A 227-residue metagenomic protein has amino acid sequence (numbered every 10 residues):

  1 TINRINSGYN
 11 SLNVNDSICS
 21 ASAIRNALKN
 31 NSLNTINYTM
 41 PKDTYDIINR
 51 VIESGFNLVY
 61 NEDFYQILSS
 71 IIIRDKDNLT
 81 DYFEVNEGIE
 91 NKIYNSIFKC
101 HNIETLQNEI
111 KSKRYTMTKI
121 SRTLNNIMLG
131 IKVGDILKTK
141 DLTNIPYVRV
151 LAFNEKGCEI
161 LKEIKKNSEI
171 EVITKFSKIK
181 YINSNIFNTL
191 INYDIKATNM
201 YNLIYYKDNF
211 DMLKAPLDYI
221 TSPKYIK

Functional and structural regions predicted by a protein language model:
T1-K227: Active-site cores that bind ATP or allylic diphosphates and position pyrophosphate for catalysis
